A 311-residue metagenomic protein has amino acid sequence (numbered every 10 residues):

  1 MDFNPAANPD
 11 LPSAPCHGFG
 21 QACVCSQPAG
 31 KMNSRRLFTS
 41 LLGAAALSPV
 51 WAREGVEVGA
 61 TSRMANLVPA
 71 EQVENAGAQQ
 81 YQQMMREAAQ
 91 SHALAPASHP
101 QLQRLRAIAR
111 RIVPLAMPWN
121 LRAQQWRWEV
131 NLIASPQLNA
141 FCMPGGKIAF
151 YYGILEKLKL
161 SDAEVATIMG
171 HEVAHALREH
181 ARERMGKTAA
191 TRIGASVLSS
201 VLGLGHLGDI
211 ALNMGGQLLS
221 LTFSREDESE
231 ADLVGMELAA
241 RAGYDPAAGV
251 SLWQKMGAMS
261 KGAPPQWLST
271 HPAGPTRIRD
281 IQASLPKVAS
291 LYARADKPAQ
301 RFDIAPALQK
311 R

Functional and structural regions predicted by a protein language model:
D2-R311: A Zn2+-metalloprotease active-site environment signal
